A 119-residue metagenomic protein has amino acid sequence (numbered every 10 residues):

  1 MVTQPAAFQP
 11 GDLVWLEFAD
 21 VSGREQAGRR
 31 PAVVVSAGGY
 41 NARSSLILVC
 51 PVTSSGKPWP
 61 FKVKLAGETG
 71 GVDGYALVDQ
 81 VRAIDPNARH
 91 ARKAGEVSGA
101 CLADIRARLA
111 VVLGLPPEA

Functional and structural regions predicted by a protein language model:
M1-A119: Conserved functional hotspots at enzyme active or ligand-binding sites that engage polyanionic ligands
